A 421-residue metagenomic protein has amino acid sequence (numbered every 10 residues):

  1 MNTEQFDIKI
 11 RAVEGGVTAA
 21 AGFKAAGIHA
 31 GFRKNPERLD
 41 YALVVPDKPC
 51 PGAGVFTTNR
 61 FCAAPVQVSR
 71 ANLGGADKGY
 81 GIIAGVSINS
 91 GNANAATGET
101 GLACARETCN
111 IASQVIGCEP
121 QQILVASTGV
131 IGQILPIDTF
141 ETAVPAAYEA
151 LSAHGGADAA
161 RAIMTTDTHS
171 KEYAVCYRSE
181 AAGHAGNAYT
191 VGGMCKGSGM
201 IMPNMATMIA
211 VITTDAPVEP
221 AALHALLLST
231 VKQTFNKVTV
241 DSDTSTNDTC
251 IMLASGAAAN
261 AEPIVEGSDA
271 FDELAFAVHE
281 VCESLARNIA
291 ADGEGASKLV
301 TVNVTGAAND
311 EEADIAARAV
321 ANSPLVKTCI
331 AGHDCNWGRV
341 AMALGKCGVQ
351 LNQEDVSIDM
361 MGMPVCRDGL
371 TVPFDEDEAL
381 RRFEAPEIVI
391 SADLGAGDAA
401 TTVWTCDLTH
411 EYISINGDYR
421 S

Functional and structural regions predicted by a protein language model:
N2-E107, S113-S421: A structural signal for small-residue-enriched, beta-sheet-centric alpha/beta enzyme cores and oligomeric scaffold folds
